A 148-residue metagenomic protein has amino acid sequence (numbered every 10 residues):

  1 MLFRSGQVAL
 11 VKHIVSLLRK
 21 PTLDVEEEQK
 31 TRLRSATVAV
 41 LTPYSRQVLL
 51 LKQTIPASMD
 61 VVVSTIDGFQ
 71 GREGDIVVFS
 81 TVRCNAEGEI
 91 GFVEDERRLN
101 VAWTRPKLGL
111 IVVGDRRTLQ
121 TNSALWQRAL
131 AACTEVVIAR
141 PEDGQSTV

Functional and structural regions predicted by a protein language model:
F3-Q53: Conserved helicase/translocase motor-coupling segment
V8, K12, S45, V63 (+2 more regions): Amphipathic alpha-helical transducer elements in NTP-driven molecular machines
T42-R46, V63-Q70: Conserved helicase motor
L49-Q53, G74, N122-A124: A short acidic (Asp/Glu
L50-S58, A132: Alpha-helical structural signal in soluble globular domains
M59-D67, D75-S80: Conserved two-lobed SF2 helicase motor
R72-C84, V101, G109-V112: A short beta-strand element within the Helicase C-terminal
G88-V148: Helicase C-terminal subdomain and adjacent C-terminal extension
